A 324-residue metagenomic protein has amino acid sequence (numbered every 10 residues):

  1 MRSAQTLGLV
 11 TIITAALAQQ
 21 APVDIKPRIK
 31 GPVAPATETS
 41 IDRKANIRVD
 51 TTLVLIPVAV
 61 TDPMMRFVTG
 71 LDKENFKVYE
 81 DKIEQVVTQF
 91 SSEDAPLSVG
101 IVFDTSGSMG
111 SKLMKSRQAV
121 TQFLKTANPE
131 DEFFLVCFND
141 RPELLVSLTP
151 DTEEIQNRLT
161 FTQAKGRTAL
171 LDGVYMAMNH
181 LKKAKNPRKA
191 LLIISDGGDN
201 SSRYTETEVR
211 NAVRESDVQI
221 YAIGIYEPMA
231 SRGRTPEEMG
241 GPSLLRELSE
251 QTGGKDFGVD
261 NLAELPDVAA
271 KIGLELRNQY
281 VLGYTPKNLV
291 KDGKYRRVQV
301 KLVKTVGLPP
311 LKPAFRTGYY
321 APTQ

Functional and structural regions predicted by a protein language model:
M1-G8: Bacterial N-terminal signal peptides that target proteins for export
G8-T11, Q118: A periodicity- and composition-biased signal for non-globular, repetitive helical segments
T11-Q19: Hydrophobic h-region of N-terminal signal peptides that target proteins for export in Gram-negative bacteria
Q19-Q324: Scaffold/interface architecture of coatomer-like assemblies
